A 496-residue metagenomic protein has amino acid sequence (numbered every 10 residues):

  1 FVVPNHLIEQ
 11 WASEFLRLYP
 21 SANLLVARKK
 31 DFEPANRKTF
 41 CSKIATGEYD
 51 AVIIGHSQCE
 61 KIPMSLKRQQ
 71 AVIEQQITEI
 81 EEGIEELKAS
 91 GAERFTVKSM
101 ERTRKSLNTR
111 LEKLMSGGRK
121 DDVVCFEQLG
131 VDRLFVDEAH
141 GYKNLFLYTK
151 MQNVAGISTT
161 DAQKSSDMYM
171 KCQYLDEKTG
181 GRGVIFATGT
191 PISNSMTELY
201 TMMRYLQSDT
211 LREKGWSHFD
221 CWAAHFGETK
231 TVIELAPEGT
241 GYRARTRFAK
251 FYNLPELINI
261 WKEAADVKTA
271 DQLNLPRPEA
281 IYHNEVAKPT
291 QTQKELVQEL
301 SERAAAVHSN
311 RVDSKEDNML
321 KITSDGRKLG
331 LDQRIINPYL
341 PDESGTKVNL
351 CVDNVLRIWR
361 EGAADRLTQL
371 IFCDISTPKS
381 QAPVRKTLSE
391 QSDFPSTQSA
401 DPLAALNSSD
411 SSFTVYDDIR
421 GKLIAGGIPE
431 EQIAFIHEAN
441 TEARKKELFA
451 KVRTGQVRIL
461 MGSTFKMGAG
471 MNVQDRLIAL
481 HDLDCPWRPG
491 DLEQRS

Functional and structural regions predicted by a protein language model:
F1-L18, L24, D31, S57-E60 (+2 more regions): Conserved Walker A/P-loop ATP-binding site and its immediately adjacent core in helicase/helicase-like ATPase domains
A27-R37, G55-K61, D374-S376, I433-K446 (+1 more regions): Conserved helicase motor
K38-E82, R94-F95, R102-R133, K164-N194 (+3 more regions): Inter-lobe coupling linker of SF2 helicases/translocases
C59-L66, Q128, Y142-K143, N194-M196 (+5 more regions): SF2 helicase motor core recognition
D137-E138, L483: Walker B catalytic acidic pair
Y200-E213, L477-L483: A short helix-turn-beta junction within AAA+ P-loop NTPase domains corresponding to the substrate/partner-engaging
I375-F435: Conserved helicase motor "Helicase C" RecA-like lobe of SF1/SF2 P-loop NTPases
D417-R420, I424, P429-T464: Conserved helicase ATPase core of P-loop NTP-dependent helicases/translocases
